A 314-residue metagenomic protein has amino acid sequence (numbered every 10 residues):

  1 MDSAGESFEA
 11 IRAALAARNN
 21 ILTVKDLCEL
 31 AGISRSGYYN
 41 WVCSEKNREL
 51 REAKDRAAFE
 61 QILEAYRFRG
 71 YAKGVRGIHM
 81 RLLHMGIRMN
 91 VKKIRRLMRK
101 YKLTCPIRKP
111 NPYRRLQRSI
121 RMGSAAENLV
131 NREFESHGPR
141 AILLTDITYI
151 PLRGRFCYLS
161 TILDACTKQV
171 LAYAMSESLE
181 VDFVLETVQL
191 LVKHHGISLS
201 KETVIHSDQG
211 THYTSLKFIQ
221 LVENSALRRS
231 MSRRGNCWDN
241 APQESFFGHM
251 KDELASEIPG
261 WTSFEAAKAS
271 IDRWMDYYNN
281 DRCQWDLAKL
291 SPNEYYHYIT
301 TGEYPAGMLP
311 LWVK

Functional and structural regions predicted by a protein language model:
M1-A31: Helical coiled-coil/dimerization "stalks" and their immediately adjacent regulatory linkers at helix->disorder
D2-G5, C28, G37-G138, N236 (+1 more regions): Basic, flexible linker segments flanking DNA-binding modules in nucleic acid-interacting mobile-element proteins
L22-T23, K73, M89, T262: Residue-level signal for the short linker/turn that defines the boundary of a DNA-recognition helix
L27-C28, Y38, I62, I78 (+14 more regions): Mobile genetic element proteins and their domesticated derivatives, centered on retroelements and DNA transposons
Q117, S207-Q209, S215-L216, M231-D252 (+2 more regions): RNase H-like two-metal-ion nuclease catalytic core shared by retroviral integrases and related mobile-element nucleases
R132-L171, E177-L179: An active-site-proximal beta-strand-loop segment
R155, A174-S198: Active-site beta-loop-alpha junctions of metal-dependent nucleic acid enzymes, especially the RNase H-like/DDE
E223-L227, H249-K314: C-terminal domain-tail junction helix/linker
